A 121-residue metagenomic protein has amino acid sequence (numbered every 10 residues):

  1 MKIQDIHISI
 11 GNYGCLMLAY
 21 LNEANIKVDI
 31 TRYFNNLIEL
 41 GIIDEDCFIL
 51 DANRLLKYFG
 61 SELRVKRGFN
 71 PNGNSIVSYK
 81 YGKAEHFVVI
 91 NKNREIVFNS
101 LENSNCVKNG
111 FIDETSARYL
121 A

Functional and structural regions predicted by a protein language model:
M1-I43, I112-T115: Active-site-adjacent structural segments surrounding the nucleophilic cysteine of cysteine proteases and isopeptidases
M17, D29, L50-D51, N99: Alpha-helix initiation/capping motif
A19-A24, L56-F59, V88-N91: Alpha-helix C-terminal capping segments
N35-V65, Y81: Papain-like cysteine protease catalytic cores
S61-E95: Active-site-adjacent substructure of cysteine-protease-like catalytic cores
N70-N72, N91-A121: Noncatalytic regulatory segments and standalone regulatory/sensor domains
